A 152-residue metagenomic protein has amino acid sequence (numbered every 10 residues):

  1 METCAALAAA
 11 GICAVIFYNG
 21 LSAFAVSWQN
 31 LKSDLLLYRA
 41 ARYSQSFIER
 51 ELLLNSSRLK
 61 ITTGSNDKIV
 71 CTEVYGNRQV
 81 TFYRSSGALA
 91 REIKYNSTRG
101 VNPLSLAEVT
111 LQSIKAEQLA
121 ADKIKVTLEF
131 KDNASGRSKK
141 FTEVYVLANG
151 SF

Functional and structural regions predicted by a protein language model:
M1-L53: Aliphatic-rich helix starts adjacent to a transmembrane/signal segment
L35, A41, E108-T110, S151: Solvent-exposed, flexible loop/coil residues
L53, L89-R91, A148: Short, cationic motifs built from Arg/Lys/His that form the positively charged side of catalytic pockets
K60-K123, S135: Type IV pilin-like appendage domain
S113-F152: Short linear sequence signals and composition-biased patches located at protein termini or domain-edge surfaces
